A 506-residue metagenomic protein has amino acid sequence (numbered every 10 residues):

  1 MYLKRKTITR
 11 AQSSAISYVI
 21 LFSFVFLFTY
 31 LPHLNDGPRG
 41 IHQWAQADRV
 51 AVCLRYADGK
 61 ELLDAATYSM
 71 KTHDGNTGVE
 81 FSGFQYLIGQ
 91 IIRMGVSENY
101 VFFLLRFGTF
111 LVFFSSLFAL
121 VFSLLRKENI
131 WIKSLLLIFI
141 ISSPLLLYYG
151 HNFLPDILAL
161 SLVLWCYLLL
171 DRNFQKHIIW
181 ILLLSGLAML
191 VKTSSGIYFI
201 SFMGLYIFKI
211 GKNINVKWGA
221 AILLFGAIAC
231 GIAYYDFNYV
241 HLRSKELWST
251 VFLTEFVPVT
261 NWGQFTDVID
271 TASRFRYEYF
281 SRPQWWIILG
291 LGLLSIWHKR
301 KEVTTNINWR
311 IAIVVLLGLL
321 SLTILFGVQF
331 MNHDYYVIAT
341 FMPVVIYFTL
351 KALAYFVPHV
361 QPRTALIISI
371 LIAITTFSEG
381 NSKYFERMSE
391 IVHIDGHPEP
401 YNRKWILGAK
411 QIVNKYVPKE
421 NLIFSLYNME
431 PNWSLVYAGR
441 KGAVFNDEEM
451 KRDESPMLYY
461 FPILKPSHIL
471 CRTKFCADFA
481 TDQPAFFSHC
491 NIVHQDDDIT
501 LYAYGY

Functional and structural regions predicted by a protein language model:
I16-L21, I179, L183, G204 (+2 more regions): Signature aromatic-anchored transmembrane alpha helix within multi-pass, membrane-resident enzymes that catalyze glycan
L31-N35, D48-N76, G83: Extracytosolic helix-loop segments that constitute the early lumenal/periplasmic catalytic or substrate-binding loops
G37-G40, D334, S369-K415, M429-W433 (+1 more regions): Membrane-proximal, lumen/periplasm-facing interface regions of secretory-pathway glyco- and lipid-modifying enzymes
E98-E128, I132-K133, W165: Transmembrane-helix motifs of polytopic, lipid-linked glycan transferases
F118-V121, Y206-I207, K212, F280-W309 (+1 more regions): Hydrophobic, aromatic-rich transmembrane alpha-helices and their immediate juxtamembrane boundary segments
Y148-L158: Short acidic/glycine- and proline-prone juxtamembrane loop motifs at membrane-interface regions of multi-pass membrane
W218-I269, S273, E278-G290, S321-I324: Membrane-lumen/periplasm interface segments of specific transmembrane helices in polyprenyl phosphate-linked
R403, L407, Q411-E449, S467-K474: Short periplasmic/luminal acceptor-recognition loop of GT-C membrane glycosyltransferases, typified by
